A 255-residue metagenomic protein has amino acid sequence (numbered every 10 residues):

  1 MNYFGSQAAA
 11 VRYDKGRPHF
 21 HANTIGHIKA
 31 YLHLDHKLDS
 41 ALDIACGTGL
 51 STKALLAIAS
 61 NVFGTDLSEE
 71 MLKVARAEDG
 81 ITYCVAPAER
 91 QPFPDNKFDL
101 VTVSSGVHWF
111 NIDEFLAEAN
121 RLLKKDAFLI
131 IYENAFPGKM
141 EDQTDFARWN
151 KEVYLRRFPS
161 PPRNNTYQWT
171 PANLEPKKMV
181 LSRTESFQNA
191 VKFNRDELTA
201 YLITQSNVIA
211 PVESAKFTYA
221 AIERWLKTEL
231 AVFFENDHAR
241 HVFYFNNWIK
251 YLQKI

Functional and structural regions predicted by a protein language model:
M1-H36: Conserved class I S-adenosyl-L-methionine
S40-I44, T48-R90: Class I SAM-dependent methyltransferase SAM/SAH-binding core
L55, E118-A119: Class I S-adenosylmethionine-dependent transferase superfamily signal
E89-L100: A short acidic, Gly/Pro-enriched loop at the edge of an enzyme's catalytic core that lines a small-molecule cofactor
S105-G106: Short catalytic micro-motifs in class I SAM-dependent methyltransferases
F110-E118: A short, conserved alpha-helix within the catalytic core of class I
N120, K125-N194: Conserved catalytic/acceptor-binding region of the Class I
Q168-I255: Conserved Class I S-adenosyl-L-methionine
